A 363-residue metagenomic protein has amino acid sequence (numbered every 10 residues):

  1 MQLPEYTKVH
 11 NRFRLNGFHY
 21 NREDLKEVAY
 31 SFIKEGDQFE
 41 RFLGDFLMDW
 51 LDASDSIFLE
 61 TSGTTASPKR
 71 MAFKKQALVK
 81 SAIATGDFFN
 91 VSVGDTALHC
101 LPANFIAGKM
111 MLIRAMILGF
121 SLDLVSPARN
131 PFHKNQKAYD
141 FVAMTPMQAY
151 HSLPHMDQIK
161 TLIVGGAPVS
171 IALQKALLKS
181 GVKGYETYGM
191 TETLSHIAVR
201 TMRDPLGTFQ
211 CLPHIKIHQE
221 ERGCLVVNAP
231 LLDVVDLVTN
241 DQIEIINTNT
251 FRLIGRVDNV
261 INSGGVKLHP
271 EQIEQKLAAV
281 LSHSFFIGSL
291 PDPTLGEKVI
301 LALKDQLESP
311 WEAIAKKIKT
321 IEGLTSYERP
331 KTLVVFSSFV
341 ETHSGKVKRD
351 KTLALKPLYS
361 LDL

Functional and structural regions predicted by a protein language model:
Q2-H10, T85-D87, N104-L118: Hydrophobic alpha-helical segments in the ANL/AMP-binding
R41-E60, V93-G94: Conserved pre-ATP/AMP-binding loop-to-beta segment of ANL
D55-K80, N90-S92: Conserved AMP-binding A3 loop
K74-K80, T96-H151: AMP-binding/adenylate-forming
S152-D204: Gly/Ser/Thr-rich phosphate-binding loop
I163, P168, A198-V238: Adenylate-forming AMP-binding core of the ANL superfamily, especially NRPS adenylation
L237-E328, S338: AMP-binding/adenylate-forming catalytic core of the ANL superfamily
I300-A302, K319-L363: Conserved C-terminal "lid"/linker of ANL adenylate-forming enzymes
